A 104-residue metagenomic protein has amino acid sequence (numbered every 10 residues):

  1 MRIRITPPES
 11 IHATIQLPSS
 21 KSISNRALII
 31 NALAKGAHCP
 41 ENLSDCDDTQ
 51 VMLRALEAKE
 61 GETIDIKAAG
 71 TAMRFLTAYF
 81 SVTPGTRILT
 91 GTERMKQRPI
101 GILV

Functional and structural regions predicted by a protein language model:
M1-V104: Structural preference for solvent-exposed beta-strand-turn elements and adjacent flexible terminal/loop segments within
